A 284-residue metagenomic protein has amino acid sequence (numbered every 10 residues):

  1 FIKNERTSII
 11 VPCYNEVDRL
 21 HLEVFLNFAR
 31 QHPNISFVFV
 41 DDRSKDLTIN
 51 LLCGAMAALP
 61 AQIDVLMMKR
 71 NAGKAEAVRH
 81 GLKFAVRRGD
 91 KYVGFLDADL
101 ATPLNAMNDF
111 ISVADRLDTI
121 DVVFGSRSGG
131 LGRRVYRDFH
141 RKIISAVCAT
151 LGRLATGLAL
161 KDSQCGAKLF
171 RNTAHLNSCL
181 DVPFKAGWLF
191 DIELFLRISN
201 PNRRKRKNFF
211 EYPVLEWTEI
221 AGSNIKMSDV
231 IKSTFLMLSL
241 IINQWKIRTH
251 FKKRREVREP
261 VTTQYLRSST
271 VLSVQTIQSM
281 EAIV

Functional and structural regions predicted by a protein language model:
F1-R6, G157, D181-V284: Hydrophobic helical membrane-anchoring modules
T7-E16, V40: A conserved hydrophobic helix/loop-capping motif in glycosyltransferases and polysaccharide synthases
N15-R30: Short, well-formed alpha-helical segments that are part of the catalytic scaffolds of diverse glycosyltransferases
D18-L22, D46-A55: Acidic helix N-cap motif at the loop->helix transition within catalytic regions of sugar-transfer enzymes
N34-S44, L66-M68: Short beta-strand/loop segment that forms part of the nucleotide-sugar
D41-N50, L100: A conserved acidic beta->alpha catalytic loop
M68-R87, Y92, L104-F184, W188 (+2 more regions): Acceptor/aglycone-binding surface of glycosyltransferases and processive sugar-polymer synthases
